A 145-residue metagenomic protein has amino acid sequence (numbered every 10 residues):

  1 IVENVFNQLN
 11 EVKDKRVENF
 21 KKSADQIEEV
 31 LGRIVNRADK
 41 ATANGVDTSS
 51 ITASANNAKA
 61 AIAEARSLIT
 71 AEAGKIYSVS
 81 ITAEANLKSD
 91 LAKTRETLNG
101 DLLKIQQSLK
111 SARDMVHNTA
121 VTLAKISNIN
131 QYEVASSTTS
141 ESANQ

Functional and structural regions predicted by a protein language model:
I1-I27, L68-E72, I76-Q145: C-terminal amphipathic alpha-helix
V17-I62: Amphipathic, heptad-repeat alpha-helical segments
